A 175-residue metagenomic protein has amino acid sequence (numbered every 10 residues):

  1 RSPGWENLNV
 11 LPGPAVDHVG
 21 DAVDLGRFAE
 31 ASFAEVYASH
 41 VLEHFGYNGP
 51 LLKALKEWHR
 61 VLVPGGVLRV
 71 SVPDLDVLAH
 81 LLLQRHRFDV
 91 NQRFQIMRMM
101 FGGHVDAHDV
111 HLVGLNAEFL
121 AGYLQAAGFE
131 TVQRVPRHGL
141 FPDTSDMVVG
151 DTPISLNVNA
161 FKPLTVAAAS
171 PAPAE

Functional and structural regions predicted by a protein language model:
R1-P3: Conserved SAM-binding loop of SAM-dependent methyltransferases across substrates and taxa, primarily the Class I
N7-L8: Conserved SAM-binding motif I beta-strand of class I
L11: Conserved SAM/SAH-binding beta-strand->alpha-helix loop
A15: Short alpha-helix immediately C-terminal to the canonical SAM-binding loop
G20-Y37: A short acidic, Gly/Pro-enriched loop at the edge of an enzyme's catalytic core that lines a small-molecule cofactor
A34-G49: A short SAM/SAH-binding and catalytic strip from SAM-dependent methyltransferases
G46-E57, V63, V67-A168: S-adenosyl-L-methionine-dependent methyltransferase catalytic module, highlighting the catalytic core
S170-E175: Boundary detector for helix-to-coil junctions that initiate low-complexity/charged tails
